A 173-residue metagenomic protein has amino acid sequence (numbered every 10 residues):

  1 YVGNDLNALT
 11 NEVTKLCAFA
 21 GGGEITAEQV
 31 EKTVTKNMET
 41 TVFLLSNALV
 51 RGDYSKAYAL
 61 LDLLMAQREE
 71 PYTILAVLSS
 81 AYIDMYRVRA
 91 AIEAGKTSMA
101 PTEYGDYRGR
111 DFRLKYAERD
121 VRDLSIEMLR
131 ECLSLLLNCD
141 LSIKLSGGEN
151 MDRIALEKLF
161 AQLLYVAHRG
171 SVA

Functional and structural regions predicted by a protein language model:
Y1-F43, A48-R51: Long, charge-dense, solvent-exposed interaction surfaces that engage phosphate-rich ligands
Y54-A173: Helix-rich C-terminal "collar"/helical-bundle subdomain used as an assembly and partner-interaction module in RFC-like
